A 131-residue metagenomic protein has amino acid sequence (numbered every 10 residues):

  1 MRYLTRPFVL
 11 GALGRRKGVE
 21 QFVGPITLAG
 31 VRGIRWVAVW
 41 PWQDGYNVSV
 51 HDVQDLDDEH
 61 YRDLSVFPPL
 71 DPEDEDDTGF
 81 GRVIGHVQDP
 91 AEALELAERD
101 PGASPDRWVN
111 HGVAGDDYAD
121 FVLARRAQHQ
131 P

Functional and structural regions predicted by a protein language model:
M1-I34: Negatively charged, low-complexity tracts enriched in Asp/Glu with abundant Ser/Thr
R2, A12, G30-R32, P41-Q43 (+3 more regions): Intrinsic-disorder-associated interaction segments
T27-A29, W42-E59, D117-P131: A cross-kingdom feature marking charged/low-complexity
A29-V31, W40, T78, G102: A generic structural signal for short, solvent-exposed coil/turn residues that cap or connect secondary-structure
G33, V37-V39, P105, Y118: Intrinsically disordered regions, especially transient/low-confidence alpha-helical propensity segments and coil-helix
V37-G81: Short aromatic-glycine-(Arg/Gly/Cys) micro-motifs in beta-strand/loop hairpins
L70-P131: Acidic, proline/glycine-rich low-complexity IDRs
